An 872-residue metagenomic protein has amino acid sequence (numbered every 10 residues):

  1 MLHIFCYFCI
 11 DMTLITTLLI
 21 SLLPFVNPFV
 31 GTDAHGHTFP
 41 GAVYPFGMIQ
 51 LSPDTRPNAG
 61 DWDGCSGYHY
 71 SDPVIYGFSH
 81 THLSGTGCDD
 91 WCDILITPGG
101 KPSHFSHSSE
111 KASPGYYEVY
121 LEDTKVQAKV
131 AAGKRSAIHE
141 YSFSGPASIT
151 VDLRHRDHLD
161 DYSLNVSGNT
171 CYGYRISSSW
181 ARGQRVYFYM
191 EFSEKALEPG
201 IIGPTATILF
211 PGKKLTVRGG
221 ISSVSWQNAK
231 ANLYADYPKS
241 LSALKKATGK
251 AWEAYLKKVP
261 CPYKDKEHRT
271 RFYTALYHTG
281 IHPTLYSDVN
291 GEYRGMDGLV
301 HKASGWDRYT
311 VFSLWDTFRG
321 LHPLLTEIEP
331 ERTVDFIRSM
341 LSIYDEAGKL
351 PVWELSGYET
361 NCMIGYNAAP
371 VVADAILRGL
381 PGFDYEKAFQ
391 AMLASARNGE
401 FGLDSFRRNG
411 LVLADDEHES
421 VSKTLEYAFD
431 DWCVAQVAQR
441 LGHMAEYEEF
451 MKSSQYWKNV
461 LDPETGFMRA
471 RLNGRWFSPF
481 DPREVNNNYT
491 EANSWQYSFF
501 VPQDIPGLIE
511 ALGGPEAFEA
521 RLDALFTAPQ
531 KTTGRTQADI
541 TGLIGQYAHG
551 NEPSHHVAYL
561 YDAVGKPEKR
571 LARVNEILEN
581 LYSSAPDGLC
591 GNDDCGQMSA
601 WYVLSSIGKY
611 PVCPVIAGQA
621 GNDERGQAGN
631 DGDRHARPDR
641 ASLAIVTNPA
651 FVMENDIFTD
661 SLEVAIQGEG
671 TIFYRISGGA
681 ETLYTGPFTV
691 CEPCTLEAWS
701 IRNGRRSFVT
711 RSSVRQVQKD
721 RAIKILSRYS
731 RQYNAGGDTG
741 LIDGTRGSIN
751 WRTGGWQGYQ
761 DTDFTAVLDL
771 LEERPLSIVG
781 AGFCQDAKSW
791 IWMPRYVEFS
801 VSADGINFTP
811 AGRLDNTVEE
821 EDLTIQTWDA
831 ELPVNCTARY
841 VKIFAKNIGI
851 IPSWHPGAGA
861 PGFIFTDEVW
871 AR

Functional and structural regions predicted by a protein language model:
H3, G621, R625-G629, D633-A644: A cross-taxon signal for low-complexity, glycine/charged-rich
S21-H322, T326-P370, I376-L425, C433-M444 (+6 more regions): Accessory carbohydrate-recognition regions in carbohydrate-active enzymes
F143-P146, Q667-I672, E773-L776, P794: Short proline/glycine-enriched turn/loop motifs at strand-loop junctions of beta-rich domains
T205-I208, T685-V690, I825-P833: Exposed aromatic-hydrophobic patches
K214, C691-T695, A838: Extracellular Ig-like/FN3 beta-sandwich strand-entry sites
S222, W699-N703, K846-I848: Beta-strand-rich extracellular modules
D639, L643-Q757, T762: Short, compositionally stereotyped local motifs that mark structural "simplifiers"
S748-G812, T824-R872: Aromatic, loop-rich ligand-recognition surfaces of beta-strand-rich domains
